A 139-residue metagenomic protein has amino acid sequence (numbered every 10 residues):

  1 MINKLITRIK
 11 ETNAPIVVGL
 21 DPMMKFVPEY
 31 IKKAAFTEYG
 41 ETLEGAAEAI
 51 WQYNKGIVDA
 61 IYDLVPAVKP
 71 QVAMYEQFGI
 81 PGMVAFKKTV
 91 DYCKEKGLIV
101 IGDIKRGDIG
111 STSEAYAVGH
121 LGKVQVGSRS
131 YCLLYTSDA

Functional and structural regions predicted by a protein language model:
M1-A60: N-terminal glycine-rich anion-binding loop in soluble enzyme alpha/beta folds
T12-I16, L64-P66, K96-L98: Short, well-ordered coil/turn segments that N-cap beta-strands
V18, V68, D103: Conserved, mostly hydrophobic/aromatic
D21-K25, A73-Y75, K105-I109: Active-site beta-loop-alpha junctions enriched in small/polar residues
P70-P81: Glycine-rich, proline-tolerant flexible connector loops at the mouths of alpha/beta enzymes
M83-I101: Alpha-helix-loop-beta-strand connector modules within alpha/beta enzyme cores
D108-V126: Glycine/small-residue-rich loop that forms an oxyanion/phosphate-binding "nest" at active or ligand-binding sites
Y135-A139: Conserved small/polar residues in nucleotide/adenosyl-binding loops
